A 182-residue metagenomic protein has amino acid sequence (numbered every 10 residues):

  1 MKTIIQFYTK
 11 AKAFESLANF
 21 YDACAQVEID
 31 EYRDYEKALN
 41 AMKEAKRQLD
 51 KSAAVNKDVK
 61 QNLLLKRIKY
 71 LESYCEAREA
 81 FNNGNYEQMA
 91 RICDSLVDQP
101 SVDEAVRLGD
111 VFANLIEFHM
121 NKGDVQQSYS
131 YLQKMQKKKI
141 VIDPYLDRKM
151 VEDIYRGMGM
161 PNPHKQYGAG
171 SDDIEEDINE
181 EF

Functional and structural regions predicted by a protein language model:
M1-F182: Extended alpha-helical assembly domains of large eukaryotic scaffold proteins
